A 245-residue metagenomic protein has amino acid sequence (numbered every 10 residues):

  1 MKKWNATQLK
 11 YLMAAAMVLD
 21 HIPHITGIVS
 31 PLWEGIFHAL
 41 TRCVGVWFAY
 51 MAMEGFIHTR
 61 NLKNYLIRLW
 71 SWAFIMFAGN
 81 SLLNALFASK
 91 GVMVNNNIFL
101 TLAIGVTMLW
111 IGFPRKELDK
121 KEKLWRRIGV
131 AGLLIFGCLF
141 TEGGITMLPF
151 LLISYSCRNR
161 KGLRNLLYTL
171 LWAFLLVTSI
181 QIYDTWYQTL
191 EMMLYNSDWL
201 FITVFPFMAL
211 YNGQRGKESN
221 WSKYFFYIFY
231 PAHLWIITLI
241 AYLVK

Functional and structural regions predicted by a protein language model:
M1-K245: Alpha-helical transmembrane segments and their immediate juxtamembrane cytosolic regions
